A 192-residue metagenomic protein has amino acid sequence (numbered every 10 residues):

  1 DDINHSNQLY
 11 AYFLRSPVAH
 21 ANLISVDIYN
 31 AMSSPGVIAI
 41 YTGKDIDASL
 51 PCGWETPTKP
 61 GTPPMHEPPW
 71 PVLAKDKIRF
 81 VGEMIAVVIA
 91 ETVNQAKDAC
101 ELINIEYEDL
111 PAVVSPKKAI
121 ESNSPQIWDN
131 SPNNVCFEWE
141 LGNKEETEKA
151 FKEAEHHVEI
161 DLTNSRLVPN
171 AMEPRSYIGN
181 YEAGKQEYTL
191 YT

Functional and structural regions predicted by a protein language model:
D1-N133, H157-I160: Flexible, low-hydrophobicity surface segments
I40, L141-E146, A150: Predominantly extracellular/luminal regions of secreted and cell-surface proteins, especially disulfide-bonded
T62-P69, K144-E146, L167-A171: Short, functional N-terminal and low-complexity linear motifs
S124, V135-L141, T163-N164, P169: Non-catalytic, substrate/partner-engaging modules appended to enzymatic cores
T147-T192: Conserved beta-alpha junction segments in alpha/beta enzyme cores
